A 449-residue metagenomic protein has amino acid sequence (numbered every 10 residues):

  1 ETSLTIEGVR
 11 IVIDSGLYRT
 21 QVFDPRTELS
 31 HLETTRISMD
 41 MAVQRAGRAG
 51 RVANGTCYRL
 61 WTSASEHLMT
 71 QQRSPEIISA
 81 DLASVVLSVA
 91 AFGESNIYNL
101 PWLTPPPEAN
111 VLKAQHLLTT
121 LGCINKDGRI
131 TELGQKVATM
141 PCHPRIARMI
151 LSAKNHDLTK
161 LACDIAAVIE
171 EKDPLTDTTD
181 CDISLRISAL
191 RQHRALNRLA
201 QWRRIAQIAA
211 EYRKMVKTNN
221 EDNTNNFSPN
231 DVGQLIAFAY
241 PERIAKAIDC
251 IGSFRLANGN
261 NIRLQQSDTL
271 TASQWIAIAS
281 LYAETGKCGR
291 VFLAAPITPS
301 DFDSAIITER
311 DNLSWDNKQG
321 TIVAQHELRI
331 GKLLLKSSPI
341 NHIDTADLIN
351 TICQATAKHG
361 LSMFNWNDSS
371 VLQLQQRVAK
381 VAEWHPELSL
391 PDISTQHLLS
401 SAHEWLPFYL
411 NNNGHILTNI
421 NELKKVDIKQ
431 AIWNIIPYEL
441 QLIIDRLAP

Functional and structural regions predicted by a protein language model:
E1, S38, I130-G134, H143 (+2 more regions): Residue-level signal for threonine
E1-T5, I13: Conserved two-lobed SF2 helicase motor
G8-I11, L17-M69, V85-L87: Conserved segment of the helicase C-terminal RecA-like domain
S15-R19, T27-E28, L32, S38-D40 (+3 more regions): Extended active-site and interfacial segments that coordinate phosphate-rich ligands in large catalytic machineries
R59-R194, R204-N225, N230-I248, G252-Q266: C-terminal accessory/connector segments of nucleic-acid motor ATPases
L158-S253, N258, Q274-L447: Acidic, serine/threonine- and proline-rich low-complexity intrinsically disordered segments
L264, R446-P449: Amphipathic, interaction-prone secondary-structure segments
